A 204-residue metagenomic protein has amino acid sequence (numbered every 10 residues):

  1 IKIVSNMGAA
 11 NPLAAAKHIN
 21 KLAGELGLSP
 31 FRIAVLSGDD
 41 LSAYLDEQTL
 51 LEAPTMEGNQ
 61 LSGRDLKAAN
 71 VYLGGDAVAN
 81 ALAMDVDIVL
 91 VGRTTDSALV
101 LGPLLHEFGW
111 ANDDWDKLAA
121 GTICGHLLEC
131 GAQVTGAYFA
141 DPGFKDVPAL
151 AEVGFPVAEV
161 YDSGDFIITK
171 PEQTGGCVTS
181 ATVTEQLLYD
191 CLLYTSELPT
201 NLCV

Functional and structural regions predicted by a protein language model:
I1-V89, D96-Y189: Non-transmembrane, aqueous-exposed alpha-helical and coiled segments at domain scale
Y194-V204: Conserved small/polar residues in nucleotide/adenosyl-binding loops
